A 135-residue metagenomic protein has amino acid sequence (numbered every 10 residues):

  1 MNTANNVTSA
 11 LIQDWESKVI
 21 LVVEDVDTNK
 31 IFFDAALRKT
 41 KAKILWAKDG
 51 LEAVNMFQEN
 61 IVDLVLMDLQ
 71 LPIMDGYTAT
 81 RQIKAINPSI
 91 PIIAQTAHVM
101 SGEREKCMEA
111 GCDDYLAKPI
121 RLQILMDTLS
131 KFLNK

Functional and structural regions predicted by a protein language model:
M1-V19: Disordered, acidic interdomain junction associated with two-component signaling
E24, K48: Conserved acidic carboxylate
I31-K39: Charged docking surfaces used in two-component/phosphorelay signaling
N60-L66, L71: Active-site beta3 strand of CheY-like receiver
P72, M100: The feature encodes the CheY-like receiver
I120-L129: C-terminal output helix
